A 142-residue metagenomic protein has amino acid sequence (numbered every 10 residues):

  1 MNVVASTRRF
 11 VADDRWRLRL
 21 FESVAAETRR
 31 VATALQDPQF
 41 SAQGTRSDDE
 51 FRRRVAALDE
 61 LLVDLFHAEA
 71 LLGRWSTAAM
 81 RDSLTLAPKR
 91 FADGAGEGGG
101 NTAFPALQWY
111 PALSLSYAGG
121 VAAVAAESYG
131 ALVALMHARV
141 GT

Functional and structural regions predicted by a protein language model:
N2-T142: Long, low-complexity, intrinsically disordered terminal regions
